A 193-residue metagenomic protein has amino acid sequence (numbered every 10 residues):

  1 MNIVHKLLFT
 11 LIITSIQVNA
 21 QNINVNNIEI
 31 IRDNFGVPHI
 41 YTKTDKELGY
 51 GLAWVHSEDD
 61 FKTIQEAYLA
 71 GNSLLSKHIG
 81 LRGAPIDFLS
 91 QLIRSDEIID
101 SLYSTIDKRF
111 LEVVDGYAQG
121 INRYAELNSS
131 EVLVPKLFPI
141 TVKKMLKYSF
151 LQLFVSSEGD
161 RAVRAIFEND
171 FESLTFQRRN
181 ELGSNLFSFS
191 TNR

Functional and structural regions predicted by a protein language model:
M1-N22: Bacterial Sec-dependent N-terminal signal peptides
I23-R193: Substrate-recognition/specificity elements adjacent to catalytic centers across diverse enzyme folds
